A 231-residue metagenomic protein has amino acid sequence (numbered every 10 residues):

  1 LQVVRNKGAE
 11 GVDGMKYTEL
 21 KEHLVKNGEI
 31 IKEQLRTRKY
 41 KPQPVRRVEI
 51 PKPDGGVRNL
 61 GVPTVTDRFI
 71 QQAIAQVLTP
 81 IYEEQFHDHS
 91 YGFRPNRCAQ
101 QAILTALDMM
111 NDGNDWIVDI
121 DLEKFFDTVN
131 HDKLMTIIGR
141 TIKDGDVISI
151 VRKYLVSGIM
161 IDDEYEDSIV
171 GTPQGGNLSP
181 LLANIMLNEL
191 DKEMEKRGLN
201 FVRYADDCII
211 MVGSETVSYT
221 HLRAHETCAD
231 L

Functional and structural regions predicted by a protein language model:
L1, Q34-V57, V65, F69-L78 (+2 more regions): Reverse-transcriptase-like RNA-dependent polymerase core
G8-E19, P42-F69, Q85-C98, V118 (+1 more regions): Short, conserved non-catalytic motifs in the polymerase core
A9-K16, G61, Q100-I138: Conserved catalytic palm subdomain of right-hand nucleotidyl-transferase polymerases, strongest for RNA-directed enzymes
G11, I50, I74, D115-F125 (+5 more regions): Catalytic palm active-site di-aspartate
E19-K41: Amphipathic alpha-helical blocks
V62-I70, P95-A99, M110-N114, F126 (+5 more regions): Secondary-structure capping and boundary motifs in well-ordered enzyme cores
T220-T227: Conserved small/polar residues in nucleotide/adenosyl-binding loops
D230-L231: N-terminal low-complexity segments that are often proline-rich with Ser/Thr-Pro
